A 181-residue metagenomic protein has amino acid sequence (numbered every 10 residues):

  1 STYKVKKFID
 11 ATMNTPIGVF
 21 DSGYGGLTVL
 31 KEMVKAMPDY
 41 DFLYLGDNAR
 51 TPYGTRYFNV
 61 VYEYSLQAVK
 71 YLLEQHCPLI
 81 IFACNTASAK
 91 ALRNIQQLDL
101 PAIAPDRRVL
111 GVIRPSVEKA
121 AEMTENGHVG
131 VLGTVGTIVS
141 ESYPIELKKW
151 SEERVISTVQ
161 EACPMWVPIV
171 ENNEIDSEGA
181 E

Functional and structural regions predicted by a protein language model:
F8-E181: Non-catalytic structural scaffold of enzyme domains
